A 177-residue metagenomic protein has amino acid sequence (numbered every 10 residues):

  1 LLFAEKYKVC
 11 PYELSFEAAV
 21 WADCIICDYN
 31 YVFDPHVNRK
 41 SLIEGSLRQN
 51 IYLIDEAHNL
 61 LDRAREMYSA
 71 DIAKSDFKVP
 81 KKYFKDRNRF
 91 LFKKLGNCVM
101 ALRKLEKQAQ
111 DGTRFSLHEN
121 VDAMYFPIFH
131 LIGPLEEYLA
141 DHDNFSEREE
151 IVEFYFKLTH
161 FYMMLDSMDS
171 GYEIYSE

Functional and structural regions predicted by a protein language model:
L1-Y7, A18-D23, H36-Y52, E56-E177: Conserved coupling segment at the C-terminus of the helicase ATP-binding
C10: Short cysteine clusters
L14-F16: Membrane-proximal helix-turn-helix segments that form the acceptor-binding/catalytic region of lipid-linked
D23-Y29: Extended, Lys/Arg-enriched charged tracts that mediate electrostatic binding to polyanionic substrates
V32-F33: Short acidic, S/G/P-rich loop/turn micro-motifs used as interaction or catalytic elements
